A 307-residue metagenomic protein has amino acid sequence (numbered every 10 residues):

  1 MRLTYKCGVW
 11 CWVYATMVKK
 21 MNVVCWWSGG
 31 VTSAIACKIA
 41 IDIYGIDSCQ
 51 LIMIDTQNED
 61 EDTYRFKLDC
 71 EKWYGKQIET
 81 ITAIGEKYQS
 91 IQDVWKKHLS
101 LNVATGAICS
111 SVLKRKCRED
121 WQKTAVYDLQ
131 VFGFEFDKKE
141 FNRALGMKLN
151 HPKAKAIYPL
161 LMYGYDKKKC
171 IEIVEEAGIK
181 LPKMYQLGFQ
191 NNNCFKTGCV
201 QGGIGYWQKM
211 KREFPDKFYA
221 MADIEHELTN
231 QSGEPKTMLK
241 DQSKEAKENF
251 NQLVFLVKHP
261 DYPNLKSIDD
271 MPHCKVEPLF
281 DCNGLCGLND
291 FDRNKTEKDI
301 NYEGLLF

Functional and structural regions predicted by a protein language model:
C7-G8, Y14-F307: Nucleotide-activated chemistry modules centered on ATP-dependent adenylation/adenylyltransferase
